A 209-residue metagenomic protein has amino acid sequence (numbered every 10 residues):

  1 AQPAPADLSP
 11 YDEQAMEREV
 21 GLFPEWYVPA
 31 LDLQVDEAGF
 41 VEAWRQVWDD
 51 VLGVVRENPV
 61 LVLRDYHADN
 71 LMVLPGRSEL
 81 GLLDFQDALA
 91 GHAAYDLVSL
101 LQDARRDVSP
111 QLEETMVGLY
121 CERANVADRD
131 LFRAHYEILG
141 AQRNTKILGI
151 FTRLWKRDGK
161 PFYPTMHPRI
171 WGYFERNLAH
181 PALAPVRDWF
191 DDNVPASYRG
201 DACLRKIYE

Functional and structural regions predicted by a protein language model:
Q2, A6, P10-E17, A68-V73 (+4 more regions): Glycan-recognition and catalytic cores of secretory/periplasmic carbohydrate-active enzymes
Q2-R64, M72-G76, G81-L83: ATP-dependent phospho-/nucleotidyl transfer catalytic cores
Y11, V35, G39, Y136 (+2 more regions): A structural signal for alpha-helical segments
M16, F40-W44, E113, A141 (+1 more regions): Hydrophobic packing residues in well-ordered alpha-helices of helical domains and bundles
G21-L31, A93-A127, A141-D158, I170-L178: Active-site activation/catalytic loop segments of kinase-like enzymes and analogous catalytic loops in related
D84-A88: Activation of the activation-loop gatekeeper triad in protein kinase-fold domains
A127-I138: Acidic, serine/threonine- and proline-rich low-complexity regulatory regions
G149-E209: ATP/Mg2+ or Mg2+-diphosphate-binding catalytic cores that bind nucleotide phosphates or diphosphates via glycine-rich
